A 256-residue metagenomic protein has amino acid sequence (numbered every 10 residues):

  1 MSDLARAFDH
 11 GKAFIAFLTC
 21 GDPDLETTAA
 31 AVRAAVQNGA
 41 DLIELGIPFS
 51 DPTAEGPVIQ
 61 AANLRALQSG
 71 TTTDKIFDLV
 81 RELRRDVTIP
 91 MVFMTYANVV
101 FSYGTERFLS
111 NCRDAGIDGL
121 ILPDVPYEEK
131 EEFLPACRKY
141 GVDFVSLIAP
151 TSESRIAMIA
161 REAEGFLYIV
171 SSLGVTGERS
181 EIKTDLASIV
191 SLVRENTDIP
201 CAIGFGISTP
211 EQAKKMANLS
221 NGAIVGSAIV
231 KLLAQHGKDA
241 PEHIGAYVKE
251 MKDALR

Functional and structural regions predicted by a protein language model:
M1-A7, S50-A61, T71-R81, F101-R107 (+5 more regions): Active-site-adjacent beta->alpha loops and helix N-cap segments on the catalytic face of soluble alpha/beta enzymes
M1-L18, R81-R85, R256: N-terminal amphipathic alpha-helix/helix-capping segment at the start of soluble metabolic enzymes
F14-L18, I43-L45, M91-T95, L120-L122 (+4 more regions): Hydrophobic faces of well-ordered beta-strands that scaffold small-molecule active sites in alpha/beta enzyme cores
A16, A35, G46, C112 (+4 more regions): Conserved, mostly hydrophobic/aromatic
L25-A35, T151-R161, I203, I207-A223: Catalytic cores of alpha/beta
D41-D51, I117-I121, P126-E129, S171-G177 (+2 more regions): Glycine-rich phosphate-binding active-site loops on the catalytic face of alpha/beta enzymes
I76, S191-A202, S208-R256: Alpha/beta catalytic cores of nucleotide-metabolism and tRNA/nucleoside-modifying enzymes
R161-A187, E195-N196: Active-site rim beta-loop-alpha module in soluble metabolic enzymes
